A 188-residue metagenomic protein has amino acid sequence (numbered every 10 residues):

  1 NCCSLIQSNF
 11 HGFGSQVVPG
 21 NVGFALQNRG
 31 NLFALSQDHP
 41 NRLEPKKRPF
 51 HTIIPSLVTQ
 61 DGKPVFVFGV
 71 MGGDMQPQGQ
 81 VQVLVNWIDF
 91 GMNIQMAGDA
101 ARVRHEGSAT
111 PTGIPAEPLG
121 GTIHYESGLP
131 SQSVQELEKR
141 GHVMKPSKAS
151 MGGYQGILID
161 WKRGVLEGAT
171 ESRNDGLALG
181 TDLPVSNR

Functional and structural regions predicted by a protein language model:
N1-K148, Y154: Proteins synthesized as precursors that undergo proteolytic processing into mature forms
S131-R188: In a subset of proteins, long, contiguous C-terminal domains/tails are tracked
